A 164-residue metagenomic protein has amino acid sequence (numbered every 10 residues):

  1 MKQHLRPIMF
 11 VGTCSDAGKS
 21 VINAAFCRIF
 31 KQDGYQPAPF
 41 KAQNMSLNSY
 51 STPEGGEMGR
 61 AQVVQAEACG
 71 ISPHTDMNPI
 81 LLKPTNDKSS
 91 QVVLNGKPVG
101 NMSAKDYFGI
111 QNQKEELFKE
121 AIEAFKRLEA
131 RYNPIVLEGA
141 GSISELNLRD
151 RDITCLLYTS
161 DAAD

Functional and structural regions predicted by a protein language model:
K2-S160: Flexible phosphate-sensing "switch/lid" loops adjacent to ATP/NTP-binding sites across phosphate-transfer
A162-D164: Positively charged, low-complexity/disordered segments
